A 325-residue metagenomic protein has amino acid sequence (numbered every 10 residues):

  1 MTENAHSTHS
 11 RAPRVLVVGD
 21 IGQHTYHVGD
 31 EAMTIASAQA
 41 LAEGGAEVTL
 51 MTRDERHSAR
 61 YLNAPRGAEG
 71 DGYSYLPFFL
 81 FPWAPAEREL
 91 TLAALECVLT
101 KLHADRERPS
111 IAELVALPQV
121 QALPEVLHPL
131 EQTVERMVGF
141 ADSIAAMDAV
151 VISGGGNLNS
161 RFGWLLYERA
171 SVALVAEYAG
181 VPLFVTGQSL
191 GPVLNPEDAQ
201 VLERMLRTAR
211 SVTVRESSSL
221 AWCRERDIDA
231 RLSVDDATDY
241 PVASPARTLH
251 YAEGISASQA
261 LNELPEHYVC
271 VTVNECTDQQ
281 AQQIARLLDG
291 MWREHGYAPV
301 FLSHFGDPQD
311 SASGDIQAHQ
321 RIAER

Functional and structural regions predicted by a protein language model:
T2-R325: Active-site anion-handling motifs in enzyme catalytic cores
